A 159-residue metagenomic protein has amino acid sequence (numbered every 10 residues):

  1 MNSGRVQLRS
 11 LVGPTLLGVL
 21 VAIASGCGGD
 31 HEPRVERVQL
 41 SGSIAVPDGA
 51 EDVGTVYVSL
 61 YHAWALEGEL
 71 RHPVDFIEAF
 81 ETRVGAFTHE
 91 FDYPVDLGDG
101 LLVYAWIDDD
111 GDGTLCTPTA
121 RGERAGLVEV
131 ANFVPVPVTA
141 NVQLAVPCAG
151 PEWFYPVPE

Functional and structural regions predicted by a protein language model:
N2-L16: Bacterial N-terminal signal peptides that target proteins for export
I23-G26: C-terminal motif of bacterial Sec signal peptides marking the signal peptidase cleavage site
G28-H31: Bacterial signal peptide processing site
E36-V46: A short, amphipathic beta-strand motif
D48-R71: Short, ordered, surface-exposed loop/turn motifs in non-cytosolic proteins
L66-T88: Short, acidic Ser/Thr/Gly-rich low-complexity loop/linker segments typical of extracellular and cell-surface proteins
T88-L102: Short Pro-Gly-centered beta-turn/loop motif in secreted/extracellular proteins
D109-A149: Structured interaction patches on ligand/partner-binding surfaces of diverse proteins
